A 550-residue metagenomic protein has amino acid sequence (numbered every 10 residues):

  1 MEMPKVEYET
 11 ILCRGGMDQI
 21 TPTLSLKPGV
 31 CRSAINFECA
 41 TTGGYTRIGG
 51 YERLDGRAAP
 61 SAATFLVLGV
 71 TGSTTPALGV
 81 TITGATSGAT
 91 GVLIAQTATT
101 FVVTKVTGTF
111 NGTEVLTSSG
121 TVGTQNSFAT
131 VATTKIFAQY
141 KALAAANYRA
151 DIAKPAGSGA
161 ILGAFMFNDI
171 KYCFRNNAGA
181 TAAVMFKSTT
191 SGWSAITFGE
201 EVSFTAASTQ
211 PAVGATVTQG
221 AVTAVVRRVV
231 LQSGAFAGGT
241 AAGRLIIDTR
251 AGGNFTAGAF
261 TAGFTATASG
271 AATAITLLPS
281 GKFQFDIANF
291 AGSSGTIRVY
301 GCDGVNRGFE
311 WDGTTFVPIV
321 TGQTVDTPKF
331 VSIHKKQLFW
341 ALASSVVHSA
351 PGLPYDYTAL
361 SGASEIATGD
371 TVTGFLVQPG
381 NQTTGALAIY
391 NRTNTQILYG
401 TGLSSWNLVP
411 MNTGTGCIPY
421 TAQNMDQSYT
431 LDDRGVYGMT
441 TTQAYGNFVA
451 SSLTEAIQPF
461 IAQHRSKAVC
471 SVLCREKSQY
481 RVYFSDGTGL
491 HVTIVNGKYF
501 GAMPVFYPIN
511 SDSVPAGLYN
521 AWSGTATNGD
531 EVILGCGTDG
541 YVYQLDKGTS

Functional and structural regions predicted by a protein language model:
M1-A63, V131-T197, G308-E310, D326-I397 (+2 more regions): N-terminal beta-propeller domains
E52-K135, A183, S191-L277: Autoprocessing Asn-cyclization modules and mimics
G84, S118, S188-T190, Q219 (+8 more regions): Inter-blade boundary loops/turns of WD-repeat beta-propellers
Q139-S158, L162, T276-N289, I457-A462 (+2 more regions): Extracellular/surface-exposed low-complexity repeats and stalk/linker segments enriched in Gly/Pro and small polar
A146-Y148, G192-S194, S269-T273, T315-P318 (+5 more regions): Beta-strand initiation motifs
I152-G157, T276-P279, V320-T324, E365-T368 (+2 more regions): Surface loop/turn motifs at the tips and blade-to-blade linkers of beta-strand repeat domains
G258, D286-T321: Hydrophobic or amphipathic alpha-helical targeting/insertion segments
T373-T549: Beta-sheet-dominated scaffold domains
